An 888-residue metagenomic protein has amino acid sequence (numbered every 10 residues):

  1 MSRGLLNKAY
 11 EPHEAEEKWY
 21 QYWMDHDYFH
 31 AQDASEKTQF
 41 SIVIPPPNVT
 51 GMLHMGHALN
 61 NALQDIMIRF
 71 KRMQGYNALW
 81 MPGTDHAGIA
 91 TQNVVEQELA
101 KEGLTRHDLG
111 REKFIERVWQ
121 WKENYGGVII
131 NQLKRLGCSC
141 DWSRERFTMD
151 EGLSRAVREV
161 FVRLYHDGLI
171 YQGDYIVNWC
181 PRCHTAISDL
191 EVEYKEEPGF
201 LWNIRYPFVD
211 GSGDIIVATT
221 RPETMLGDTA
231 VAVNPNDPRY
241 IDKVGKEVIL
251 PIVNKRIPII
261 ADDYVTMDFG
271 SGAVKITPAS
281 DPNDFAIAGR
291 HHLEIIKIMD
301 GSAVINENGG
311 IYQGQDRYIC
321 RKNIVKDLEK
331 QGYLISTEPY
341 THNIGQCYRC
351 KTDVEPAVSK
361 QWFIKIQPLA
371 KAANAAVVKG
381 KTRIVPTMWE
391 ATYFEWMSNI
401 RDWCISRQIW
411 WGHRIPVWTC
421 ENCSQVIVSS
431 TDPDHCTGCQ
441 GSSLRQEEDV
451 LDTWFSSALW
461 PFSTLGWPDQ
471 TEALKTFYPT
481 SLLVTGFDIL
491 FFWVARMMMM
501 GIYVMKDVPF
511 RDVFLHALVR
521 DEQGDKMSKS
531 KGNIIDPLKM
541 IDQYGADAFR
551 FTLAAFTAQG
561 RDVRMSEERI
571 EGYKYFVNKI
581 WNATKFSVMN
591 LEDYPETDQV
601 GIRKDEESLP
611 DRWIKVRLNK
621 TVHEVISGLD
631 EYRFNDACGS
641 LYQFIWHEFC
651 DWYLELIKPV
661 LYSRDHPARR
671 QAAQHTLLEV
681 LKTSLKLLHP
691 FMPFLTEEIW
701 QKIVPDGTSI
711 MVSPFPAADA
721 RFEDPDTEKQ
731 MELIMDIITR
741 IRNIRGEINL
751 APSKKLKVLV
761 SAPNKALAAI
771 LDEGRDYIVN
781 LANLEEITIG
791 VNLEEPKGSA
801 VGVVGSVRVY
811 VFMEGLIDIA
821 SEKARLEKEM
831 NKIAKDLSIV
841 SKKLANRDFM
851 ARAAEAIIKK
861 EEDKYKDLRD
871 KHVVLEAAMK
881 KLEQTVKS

Functional and structural regions predicted by a protein language model:
M1-M55, A78, I335, Y348 (+1 more regions): Non-catalytic terminal extensions that flank enzyme cores
G4, A9, K18, Y22-H26 (+11 more regions): Residue patterns forming the tRNA-binding/recognition surfaces of aminoacyl-tRNA synthetases and related DALR
A34-V95, T148, V157, A218-T220 (+6 more regions): N-terminal catalytic cores of NTP/NDP-binding nucleotidyl/phosphoryl-transfer enzymes
S35-K37, P45-P46, L79-Q92, E145-L153 (+3 more regions): Short, solvent-exposed turn/loop segments enriched in Gly/Ser/Thr/Pro and often Arg
H57-L59, P282-I287, R496-V504, L641: Alpha-helical support elements that line or immediately flank enzyme active sites and cofactor-binding pockets
R69-N77, E98-R111, N131, R135-C140 (+18 more regions): Secondary-structure transition/capping motifs at alpha-helix termini and the adjoining loop/turn into the next element
N203, E395, N399-F455, L459 (+2 more regions): Feature 926 captures the class I aminoacyl-tRNA synthetase adenylation module centered on the KMSKS loop
P222-S302, E329, A370, G798: Catalytic alpha/beta core of large soluble enzyme barrels
